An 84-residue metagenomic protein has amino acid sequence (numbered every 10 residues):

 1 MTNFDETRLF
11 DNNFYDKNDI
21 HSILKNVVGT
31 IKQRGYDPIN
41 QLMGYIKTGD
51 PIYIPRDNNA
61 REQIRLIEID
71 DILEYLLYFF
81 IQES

Functional and structural regions predicted by a protein language model:
T2-S84: Intrinsically disordered, low-complexity, basic-enriched segments
